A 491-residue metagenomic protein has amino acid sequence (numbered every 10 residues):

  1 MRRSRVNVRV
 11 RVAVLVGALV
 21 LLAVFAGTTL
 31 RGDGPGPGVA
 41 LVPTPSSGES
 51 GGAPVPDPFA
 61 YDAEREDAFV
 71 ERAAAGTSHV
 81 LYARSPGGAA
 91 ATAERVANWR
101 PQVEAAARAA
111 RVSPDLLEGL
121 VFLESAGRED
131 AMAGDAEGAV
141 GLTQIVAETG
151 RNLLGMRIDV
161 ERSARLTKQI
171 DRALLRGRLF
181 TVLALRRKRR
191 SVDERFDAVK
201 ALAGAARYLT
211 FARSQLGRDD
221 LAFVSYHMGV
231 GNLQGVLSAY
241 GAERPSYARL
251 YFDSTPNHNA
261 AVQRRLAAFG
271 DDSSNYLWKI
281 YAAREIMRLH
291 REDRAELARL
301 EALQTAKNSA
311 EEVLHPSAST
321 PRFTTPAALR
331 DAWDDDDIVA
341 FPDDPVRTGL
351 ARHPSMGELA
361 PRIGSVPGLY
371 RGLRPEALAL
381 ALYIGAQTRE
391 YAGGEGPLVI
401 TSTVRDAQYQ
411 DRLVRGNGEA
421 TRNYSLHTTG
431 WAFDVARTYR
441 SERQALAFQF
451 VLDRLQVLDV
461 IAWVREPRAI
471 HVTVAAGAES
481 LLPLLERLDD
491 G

Functional and structural regions predicted by a protein language model:
R2-L19: N-terminal Sec-pathway targeting helices
A18-R31: Hydrophobic alpha-helical membrane-insertion segments, chiefly the h-region of N-terminal signal peptides
L30-A53: Ser/Thr/Pro/Gly-rich low-complexity linker/stalk segments immediately outside membranes or between
P45-H79, H290-A381, V464-R468, T473-G491: Extracytoplasmic cell-surface/polysaccharide-interacting catalytic and binding patches
V70-L300, A392, N417, N423: Catalytic glycan-binding domains that act on GlcNAc-containing polysaccharides
E301, A420-G491: Catalytic cores and adjacent binding grooves of peptidoglycan-active enzymes
Y370-Y391, E395, R440-V464: Long, well-ordered alpha-helical scaffolding segments within enzyme catalytic domains, especially pronounced
L382-R415: Extended, low-complexity, intrinsically disordered C-terminal regulatory tails of eukaryotic serine/threonine kinases
